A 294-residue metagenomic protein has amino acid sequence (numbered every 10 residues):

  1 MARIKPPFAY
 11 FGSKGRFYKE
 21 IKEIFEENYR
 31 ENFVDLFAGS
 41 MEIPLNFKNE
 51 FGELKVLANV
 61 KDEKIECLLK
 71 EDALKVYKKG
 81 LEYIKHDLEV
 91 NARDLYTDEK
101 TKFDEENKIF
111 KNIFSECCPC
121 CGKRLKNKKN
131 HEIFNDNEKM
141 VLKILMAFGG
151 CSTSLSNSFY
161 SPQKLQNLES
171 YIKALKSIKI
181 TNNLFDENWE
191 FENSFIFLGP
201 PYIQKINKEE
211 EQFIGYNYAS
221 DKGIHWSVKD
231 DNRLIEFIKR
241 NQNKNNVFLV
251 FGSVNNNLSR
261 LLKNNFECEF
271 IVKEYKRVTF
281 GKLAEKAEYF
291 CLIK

Functional and structural regions predicted by a protein language model:
M1-V34, E42-N46, G281: S-adenosyl-L-methionine
F33-F47, A58-D62, L145, N193-E210: Conserved proline-anchored active-site loop of SAM-dependent methyltransferases that bridges a beta-strand
A38-M41, K164-L168, S253-N257: Short, polar loop motifs at secondary-structure junctions
L54-K176, E210: Class I S-adenosyl-L-methionine-dependent methyltransferase module
N182-E187: Conserved SAM/SAH-binding loop
F195, I203-L249: SAM-dependent methyltransferase catalytic-core segment centered on the flexible catalytic loop and adjoining short
D231-V278: Conserved Class I SAM-dependent methyltransferase catalytic core
T279-K294: Core SAM-dependent methyltransferase catalytic element
